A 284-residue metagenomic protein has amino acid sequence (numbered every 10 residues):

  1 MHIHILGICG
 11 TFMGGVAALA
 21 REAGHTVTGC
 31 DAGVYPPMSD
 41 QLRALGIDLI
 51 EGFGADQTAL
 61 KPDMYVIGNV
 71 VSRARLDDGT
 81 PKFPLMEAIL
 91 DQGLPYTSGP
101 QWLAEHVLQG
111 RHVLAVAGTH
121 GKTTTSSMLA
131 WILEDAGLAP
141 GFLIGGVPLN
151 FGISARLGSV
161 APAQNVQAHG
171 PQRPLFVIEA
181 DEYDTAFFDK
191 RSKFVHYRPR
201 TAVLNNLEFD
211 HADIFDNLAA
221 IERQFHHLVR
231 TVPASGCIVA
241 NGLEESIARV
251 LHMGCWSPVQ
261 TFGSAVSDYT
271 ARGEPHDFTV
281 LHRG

Functional and structural regions predicted by a protein language model:
M1-I50, K61, Y65, D91-L94 (+3 more regions): ATP-dependent carboxylate-amine ligase
I8, I67-S72, A240-L243: Structural motif
L19-E22, R43, Q57-T58, D77-G242 (+1 more regions): Phosphate-binding loop of NTP-binding sites
T28-G33, I50-A55, P100-A104, F142-G146 (+1 more regions): Beta-strand->loop->alpha-helix junctions that form or flank phosphate-binding loops in nucleotide-handling enzymes
L60-P62, Q172-P174, R272-E274: A short, glycine/Asx- and small/polar-enriched loop/turn that sits immediately N-terminal to a beta-strand
D63-G79: Short beta-strand-loop/turn "lid" adjacent to the catalytic site in phosphate-handling enzymes
D268-G284: Acidic-glycine-rich active-site phosphate/pyrophosphate-binding loop
